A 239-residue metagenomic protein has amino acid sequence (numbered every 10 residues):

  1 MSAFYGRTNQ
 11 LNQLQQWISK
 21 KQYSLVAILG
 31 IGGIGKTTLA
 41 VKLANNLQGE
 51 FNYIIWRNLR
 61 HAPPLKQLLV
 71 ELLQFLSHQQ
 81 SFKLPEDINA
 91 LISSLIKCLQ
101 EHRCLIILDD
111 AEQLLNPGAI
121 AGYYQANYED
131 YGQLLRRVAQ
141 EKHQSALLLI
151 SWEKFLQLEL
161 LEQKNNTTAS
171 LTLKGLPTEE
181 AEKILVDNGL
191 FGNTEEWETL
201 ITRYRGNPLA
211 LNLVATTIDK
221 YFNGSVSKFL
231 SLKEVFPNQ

Functional and structural regions predicted by a protein language model:
S2-Y5, N9-Y123: Post-nucleotide-binding-loop coupling segment downstream of the phosphate-binding loop, primarily in RecA-like P-loop
T38, Q67-L72, G118-T217, F222-Q239: Alpha-helical sensor/transducer elements of the RecA-like P-loop NTPase core
